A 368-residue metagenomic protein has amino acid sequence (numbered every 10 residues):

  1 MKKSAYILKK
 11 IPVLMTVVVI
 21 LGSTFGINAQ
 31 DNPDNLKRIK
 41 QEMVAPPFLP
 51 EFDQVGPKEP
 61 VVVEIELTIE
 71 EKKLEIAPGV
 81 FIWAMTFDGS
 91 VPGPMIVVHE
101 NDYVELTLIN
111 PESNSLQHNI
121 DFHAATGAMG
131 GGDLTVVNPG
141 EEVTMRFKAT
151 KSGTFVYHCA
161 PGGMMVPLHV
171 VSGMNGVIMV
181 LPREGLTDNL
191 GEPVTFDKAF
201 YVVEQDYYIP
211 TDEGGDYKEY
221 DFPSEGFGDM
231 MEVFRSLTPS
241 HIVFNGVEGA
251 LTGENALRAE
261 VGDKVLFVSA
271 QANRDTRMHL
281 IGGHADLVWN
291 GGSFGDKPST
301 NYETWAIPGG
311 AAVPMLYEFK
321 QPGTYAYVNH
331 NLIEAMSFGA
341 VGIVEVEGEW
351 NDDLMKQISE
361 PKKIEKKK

Functional and structural regions predicted by a protein language model:
K3-L14: Bacterial N-terminal signal peptides that target proteins for export
P12-S23: Bacterial N-terminal signal peptides
T24-N28: Juxtamembrane cytosolic interface motif at the C-terminal end of transmembrane helices
A29-K368: Copper-binding active sites and cupredoxin-like electron-transfer domains, recognizing His/Cys-rich ligand loops
